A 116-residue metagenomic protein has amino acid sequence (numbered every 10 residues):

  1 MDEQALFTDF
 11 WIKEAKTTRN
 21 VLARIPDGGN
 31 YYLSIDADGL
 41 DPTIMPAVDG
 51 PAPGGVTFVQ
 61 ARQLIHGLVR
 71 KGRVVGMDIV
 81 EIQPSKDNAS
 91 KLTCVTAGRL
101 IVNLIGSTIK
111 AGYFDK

Functional and structural regions predicted by a protein language model:
E3-K116: Catalytic cores of soluble, metal-dependent hydrolases
